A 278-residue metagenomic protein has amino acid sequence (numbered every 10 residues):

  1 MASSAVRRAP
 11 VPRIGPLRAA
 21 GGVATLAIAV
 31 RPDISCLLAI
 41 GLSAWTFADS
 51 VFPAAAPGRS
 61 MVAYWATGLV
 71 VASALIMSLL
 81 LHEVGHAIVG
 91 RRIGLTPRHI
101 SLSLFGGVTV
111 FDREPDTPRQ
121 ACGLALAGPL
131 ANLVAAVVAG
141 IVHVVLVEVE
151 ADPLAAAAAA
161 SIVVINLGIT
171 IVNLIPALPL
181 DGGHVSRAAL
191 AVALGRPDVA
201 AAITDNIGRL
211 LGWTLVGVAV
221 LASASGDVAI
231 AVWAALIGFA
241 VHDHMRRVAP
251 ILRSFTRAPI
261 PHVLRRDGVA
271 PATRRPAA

Functional and structural regions predicted by a protein language model:
M1-A278: Hydrophobic transmembrane alpha-helices and their immediate loop junctions in multi-pass integral membrane proteins
